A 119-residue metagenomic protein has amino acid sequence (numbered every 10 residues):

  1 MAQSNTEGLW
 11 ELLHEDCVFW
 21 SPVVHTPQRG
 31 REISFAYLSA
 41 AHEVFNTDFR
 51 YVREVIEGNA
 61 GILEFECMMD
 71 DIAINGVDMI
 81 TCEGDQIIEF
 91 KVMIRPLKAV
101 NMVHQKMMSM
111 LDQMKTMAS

Functional and structural regions predicted by a protein language model:
M1-N5: Short, aromatic-enriched amphipathic alpha-helices that serve as compact interaction elements
E7-G8, L12-G58: A solvent-exposed, acidic/Ser-Thr-rich amphipathic alpha-helical stretch
H42-S119: A beta-strand edge to alpha-helix "cap/lid" segment located at domain peripheries
